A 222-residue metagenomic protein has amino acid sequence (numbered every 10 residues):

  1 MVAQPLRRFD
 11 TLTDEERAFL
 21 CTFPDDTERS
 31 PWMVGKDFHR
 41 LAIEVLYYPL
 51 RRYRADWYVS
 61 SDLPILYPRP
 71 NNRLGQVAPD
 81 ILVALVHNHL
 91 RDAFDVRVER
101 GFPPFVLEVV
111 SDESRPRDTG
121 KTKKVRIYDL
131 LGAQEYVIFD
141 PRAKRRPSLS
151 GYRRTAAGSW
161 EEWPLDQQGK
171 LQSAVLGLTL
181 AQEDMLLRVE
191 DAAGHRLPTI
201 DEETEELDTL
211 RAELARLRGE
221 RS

Functional and structural regions predicted by a protein language model:
M1-E135, F139-S222: Gly/Pro/Ser/Thr-rich low-complexity, intrinsically disordered segments predominantly at protein N-termini
